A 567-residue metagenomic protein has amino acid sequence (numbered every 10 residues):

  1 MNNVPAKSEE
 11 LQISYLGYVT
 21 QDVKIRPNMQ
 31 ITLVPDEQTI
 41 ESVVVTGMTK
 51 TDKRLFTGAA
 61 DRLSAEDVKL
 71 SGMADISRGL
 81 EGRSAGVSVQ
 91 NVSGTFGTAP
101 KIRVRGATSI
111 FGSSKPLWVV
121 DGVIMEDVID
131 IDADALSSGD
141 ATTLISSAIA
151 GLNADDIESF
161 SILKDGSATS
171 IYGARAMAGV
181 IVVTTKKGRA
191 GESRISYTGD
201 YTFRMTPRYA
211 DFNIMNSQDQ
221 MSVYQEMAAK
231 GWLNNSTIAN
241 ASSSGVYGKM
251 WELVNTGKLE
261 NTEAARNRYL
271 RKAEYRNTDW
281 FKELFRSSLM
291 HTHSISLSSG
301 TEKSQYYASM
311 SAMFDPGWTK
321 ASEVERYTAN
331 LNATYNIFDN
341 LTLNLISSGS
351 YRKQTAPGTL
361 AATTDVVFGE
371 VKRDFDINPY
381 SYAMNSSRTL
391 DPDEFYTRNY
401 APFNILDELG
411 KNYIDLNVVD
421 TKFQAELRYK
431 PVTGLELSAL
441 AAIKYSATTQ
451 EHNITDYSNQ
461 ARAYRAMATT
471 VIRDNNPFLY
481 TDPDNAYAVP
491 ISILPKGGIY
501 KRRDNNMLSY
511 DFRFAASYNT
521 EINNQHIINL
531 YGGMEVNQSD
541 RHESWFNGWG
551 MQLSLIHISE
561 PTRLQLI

Functional and structural regions predicted by a protein language model:
N2-S8, K24-I25: Short Pro-Gly-centered beta-turn/loop motif in secreted/extracellular proteins
E10-V19, R26-K69, S77, Q90 (+1 more regions): Short, acidic, small-residue-rich periplasmic hinge/interaction motif at the N-terminus of Gram-negative outer-membrane
A59-G82, Q90-G94, I102-S109, L144-A150 (+1 more regions): Short, polar/charged loop or turn motifs at beta-strand boundaries
R62, R83-G86, T95-P100, I110-G112 (+6 more regions): Residues embedded in well-ordered regular secondary structure
S84-G86, K101, D156-S159, T169 (+5 more regions): Transmembrane beta-barrel strand/turn architecture of Gram-negative outer membrane proteins
A210-F212, L270-R271, W280-R286, G358 (+5 more regions): Extracellular/periplasm-exposed beta-strand and loop segments of Gram-negative cell-envelope proteins, dominated by
A210-N261, S350-Y396, A447-D484, D540-I556: A surface-exposed, glycine/aromatic-enriched loop/edge motif typical of exported proteins
I556-I567: Single conserved hydrophobic/aromatic residue that forms the stacking wall/gate of nucleotide- or nucleobase-binding
